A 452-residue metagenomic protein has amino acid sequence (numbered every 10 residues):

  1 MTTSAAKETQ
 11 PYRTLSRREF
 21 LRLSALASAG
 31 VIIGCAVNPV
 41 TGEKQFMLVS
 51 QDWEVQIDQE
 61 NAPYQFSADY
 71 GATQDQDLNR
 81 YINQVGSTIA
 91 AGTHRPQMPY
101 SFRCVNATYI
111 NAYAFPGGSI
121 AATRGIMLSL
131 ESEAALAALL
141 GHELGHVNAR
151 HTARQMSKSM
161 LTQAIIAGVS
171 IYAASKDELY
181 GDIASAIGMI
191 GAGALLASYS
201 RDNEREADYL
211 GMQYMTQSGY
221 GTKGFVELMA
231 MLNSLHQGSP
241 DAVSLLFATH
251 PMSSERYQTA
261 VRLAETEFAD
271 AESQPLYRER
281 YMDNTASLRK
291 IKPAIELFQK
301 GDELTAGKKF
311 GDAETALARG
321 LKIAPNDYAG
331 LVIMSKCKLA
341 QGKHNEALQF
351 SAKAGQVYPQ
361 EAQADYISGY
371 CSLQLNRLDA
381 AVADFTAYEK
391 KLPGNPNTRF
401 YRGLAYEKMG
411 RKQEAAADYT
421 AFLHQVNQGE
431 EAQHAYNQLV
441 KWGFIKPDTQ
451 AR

Functional and structural regions predicted by a protein language model:
M1-E19, L26-I33: N-terminal secretory signal peptides
Q45, S50, L195, R201-A329 (+5 more regions): Extracytoplasmic and endomembrane cell-envelope/extracellular-matrix remodeling and assembly machinery
A306, A340, Q374, K408 (+1 more regions): Register position in tetratricopeptide repeats
G320, K353-A354, A387-Y388, A421-F422: Canonical positions in the second alpha-helix
I333, I367, Y401, A435-Q438: Canonical tetratricopeptide repeat
